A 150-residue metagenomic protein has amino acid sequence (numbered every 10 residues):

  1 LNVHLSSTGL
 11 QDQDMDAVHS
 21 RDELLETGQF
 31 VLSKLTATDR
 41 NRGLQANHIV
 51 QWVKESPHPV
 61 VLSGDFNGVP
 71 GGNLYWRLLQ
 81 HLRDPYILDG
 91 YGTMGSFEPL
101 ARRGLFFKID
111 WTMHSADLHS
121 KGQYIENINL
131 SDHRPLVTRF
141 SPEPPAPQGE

Functional and structural regions predicted by a protein language model:
L1, T38-S63: His/acidic metal-ligating clusters that form di-metal
L1-S6, E26-L32: Active-site-proximal beta-strand elements of phosphoester/diester hydrolases
N2-H19: Short, solvent-exposed beta-strand-terminating loops
V3-L5, R42, A46, F66 (+1 more regions): Long, contiguous hydrophobic alpha-helical segments, chiefly transmembrane helices and signal peptides
R21-E23: Glycine-rich phosphate-binding loop plus the immediately following alpha-helix
Q29-N41: Glycine-rich phosphate-binding "P-loop"
Q51-V61, F66-E150: Metal-dependent phosphoester-hydrolase catalytic domains
